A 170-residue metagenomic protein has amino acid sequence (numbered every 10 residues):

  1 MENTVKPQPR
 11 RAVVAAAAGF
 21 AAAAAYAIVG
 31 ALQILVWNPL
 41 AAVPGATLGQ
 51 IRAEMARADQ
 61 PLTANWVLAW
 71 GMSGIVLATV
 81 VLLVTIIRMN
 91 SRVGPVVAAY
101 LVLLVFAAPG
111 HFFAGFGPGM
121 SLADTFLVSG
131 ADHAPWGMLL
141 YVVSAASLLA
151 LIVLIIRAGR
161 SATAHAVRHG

Functional and structural regions predicted by a protein language model:
M1-L40, L154-T163, G170: Cytosolic juxtamembrane helix and N-cap/initiation of the first transmembrane helix
E2-V14, V80-F106, S161-G170: Cytoplasmic juxtamembrane regions at transmembrane-helix boundaries
T4, Q8-R11, A56-T63, R88-S91 (+1 more regions): Membrane-interfacial loop-to-transmembrane-helix junctions in polytopic alpha-helical membrane proteins
A15-A23, G71, P95, A99-V102 (+1 more regions): Hydrophobic alpha-helical transmembrane segments of polytopic
A21-A69: Hydrophobic transmembrane helix segments
A23-I28, V102-F112: Aromatic-anchored segments of alpha-helical transmembrane domains
W66-N90, G94, A145-L148: Hydrophobic alpha-helical transmembrane segments
A108-G170: Alpha-helical transmembrane segments of multi-pass integral membrane proteins, characterized by long hydrophobic
